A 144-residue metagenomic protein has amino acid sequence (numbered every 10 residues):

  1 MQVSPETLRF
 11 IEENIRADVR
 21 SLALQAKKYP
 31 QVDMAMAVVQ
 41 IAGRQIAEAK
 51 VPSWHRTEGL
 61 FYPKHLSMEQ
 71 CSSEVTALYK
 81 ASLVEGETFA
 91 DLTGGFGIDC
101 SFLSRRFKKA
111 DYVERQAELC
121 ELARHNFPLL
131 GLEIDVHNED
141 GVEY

Functional and structural regions predicted by a protein language model:
M1-Y144: SAM-dependent transferase fold signal centered on methyltransferase-like domains, encompassing both Class I
